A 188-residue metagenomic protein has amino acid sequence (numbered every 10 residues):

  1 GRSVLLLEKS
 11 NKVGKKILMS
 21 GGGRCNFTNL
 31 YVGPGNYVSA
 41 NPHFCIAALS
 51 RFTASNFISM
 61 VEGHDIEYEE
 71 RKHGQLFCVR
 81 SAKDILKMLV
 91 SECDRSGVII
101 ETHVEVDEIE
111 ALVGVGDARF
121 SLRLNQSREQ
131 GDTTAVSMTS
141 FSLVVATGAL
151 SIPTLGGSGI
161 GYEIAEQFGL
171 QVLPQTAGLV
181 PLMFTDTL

Functional and structural regions predicted by a protein language model:
R2-G22: Glycine-rich FAD pyrophosphate-binding loop
E8, K72, T176: Short beta->alpha connector loops at strand-helix junctions that form conserved, small/polar/Pro-enriched
K9, S59, I100-T102: Domain-scale detector for complete catalytic domains at protein termini or as standalone homologs
N11, G74-Q75, D107, L179: Conserved beta-strand edge residues that scaffold enzyme active sites
M19, K83-D84, M88-L188: Predominantly flavin-linked oxidoreductase catalytic cores and closely associated redox partners
G22-K72: Glycine-rich active-site loop/strand segments that organize a redox cofactor
F44-A48, Q75-R80, T147-L155: Flexible, glycine/proline-enriched loop segments at strand-loop-helix junctions that form or flank small-ligand binding
F52-E62, K72-S96: An accessory alpha-helical subdomain
